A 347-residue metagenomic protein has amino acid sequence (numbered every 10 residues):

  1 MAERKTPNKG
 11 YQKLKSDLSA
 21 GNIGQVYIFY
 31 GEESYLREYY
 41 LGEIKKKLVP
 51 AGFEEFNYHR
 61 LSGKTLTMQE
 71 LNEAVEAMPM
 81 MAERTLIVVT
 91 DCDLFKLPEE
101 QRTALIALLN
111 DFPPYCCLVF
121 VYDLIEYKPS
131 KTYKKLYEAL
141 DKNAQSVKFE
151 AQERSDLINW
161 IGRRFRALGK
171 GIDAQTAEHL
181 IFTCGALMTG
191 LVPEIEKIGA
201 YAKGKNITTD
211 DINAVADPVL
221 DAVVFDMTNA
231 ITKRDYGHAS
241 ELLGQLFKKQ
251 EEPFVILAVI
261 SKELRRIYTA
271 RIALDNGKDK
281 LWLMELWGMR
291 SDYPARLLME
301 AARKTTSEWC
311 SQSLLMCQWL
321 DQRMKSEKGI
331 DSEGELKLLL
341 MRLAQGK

Functional and structural regions predicted by a protein language model:
M1-K347: Conserved beta/loop motifs at nucleotide-recognition and modification sites
